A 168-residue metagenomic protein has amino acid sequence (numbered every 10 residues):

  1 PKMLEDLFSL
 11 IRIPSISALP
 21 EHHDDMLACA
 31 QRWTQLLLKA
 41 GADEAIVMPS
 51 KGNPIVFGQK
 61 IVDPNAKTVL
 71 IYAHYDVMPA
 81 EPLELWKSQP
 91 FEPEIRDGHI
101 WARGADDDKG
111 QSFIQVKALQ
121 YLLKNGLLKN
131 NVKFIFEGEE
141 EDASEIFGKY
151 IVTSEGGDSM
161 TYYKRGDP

Functional and structural regions predicted by a protein language model:
P1-A105, S112, L122-K129: Acidic/His- and Gly-rich active-site-bordering loop/insert found across diverse amide/peptide-bond hydrolases
I100, D106-P168: Fold-level recognition of mixed alpha/beta catalytic cores in primary-metabolism enzymes, strongest
